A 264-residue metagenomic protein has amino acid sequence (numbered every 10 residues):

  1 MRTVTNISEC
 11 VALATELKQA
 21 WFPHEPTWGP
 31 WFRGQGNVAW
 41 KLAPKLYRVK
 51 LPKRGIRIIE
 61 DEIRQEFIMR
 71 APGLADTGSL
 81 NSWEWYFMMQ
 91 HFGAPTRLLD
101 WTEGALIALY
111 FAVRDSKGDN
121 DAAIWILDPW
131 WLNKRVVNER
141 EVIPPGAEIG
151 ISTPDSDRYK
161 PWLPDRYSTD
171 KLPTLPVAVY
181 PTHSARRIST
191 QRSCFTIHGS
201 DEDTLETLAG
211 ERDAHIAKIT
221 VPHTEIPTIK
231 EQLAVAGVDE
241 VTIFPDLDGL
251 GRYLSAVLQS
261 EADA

Functional and structural regions predicted by a protein language model:
M1-A264: Catalytic-core elements of nucleic-acid end-processing and repair enzymes
